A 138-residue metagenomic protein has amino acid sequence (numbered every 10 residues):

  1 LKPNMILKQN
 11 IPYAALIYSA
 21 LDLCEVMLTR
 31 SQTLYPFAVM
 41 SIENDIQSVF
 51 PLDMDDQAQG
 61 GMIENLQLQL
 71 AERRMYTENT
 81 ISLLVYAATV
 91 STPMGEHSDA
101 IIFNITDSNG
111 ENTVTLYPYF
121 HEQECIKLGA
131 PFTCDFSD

Functional and structural regions predicted by a protein language model:
L1-L70: N-terminal domain-onset segments
R74-D138: Low-complexity intrinsically disordered segments
